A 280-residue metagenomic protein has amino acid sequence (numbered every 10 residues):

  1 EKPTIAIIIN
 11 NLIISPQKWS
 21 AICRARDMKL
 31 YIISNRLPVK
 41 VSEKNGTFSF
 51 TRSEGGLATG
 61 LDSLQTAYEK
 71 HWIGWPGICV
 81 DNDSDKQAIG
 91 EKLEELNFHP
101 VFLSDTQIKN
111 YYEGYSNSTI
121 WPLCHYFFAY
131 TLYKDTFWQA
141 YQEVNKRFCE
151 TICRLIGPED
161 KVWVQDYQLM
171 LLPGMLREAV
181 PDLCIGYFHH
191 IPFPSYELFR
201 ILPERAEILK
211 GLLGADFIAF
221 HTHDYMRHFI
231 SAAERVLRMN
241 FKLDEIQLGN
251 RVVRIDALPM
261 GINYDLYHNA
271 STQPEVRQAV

Functional and structural regions predicted by a protein language model:
K2-I5: Intrinsic low-complexity, disordered N-terminal segments enriched in polar/charged/small residues
S15-P16: N-terminal amphipathic/hydrophobic targeting modules at extreme N-termini, encompassing cleavable Sec/SRP-type signal
C23-V280: Catalytic cores of carbohydrate-active enzymes across secretory and cytosolic contexts
